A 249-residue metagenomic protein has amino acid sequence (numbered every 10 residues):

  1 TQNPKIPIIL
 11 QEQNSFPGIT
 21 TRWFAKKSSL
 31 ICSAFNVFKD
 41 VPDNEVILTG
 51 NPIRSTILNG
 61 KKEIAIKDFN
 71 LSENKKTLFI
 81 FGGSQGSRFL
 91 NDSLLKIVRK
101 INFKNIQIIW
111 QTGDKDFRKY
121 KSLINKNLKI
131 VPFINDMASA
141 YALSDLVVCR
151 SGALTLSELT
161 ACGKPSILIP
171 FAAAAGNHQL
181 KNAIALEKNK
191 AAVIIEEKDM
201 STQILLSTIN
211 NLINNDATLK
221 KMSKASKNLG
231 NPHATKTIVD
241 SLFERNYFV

Functional and structural regions predicted by a protein language model:
Q2-E63, L71: Active-site-proximal region of nucleotide-activated glycan assembly enzymes, centered on histidine/acidic-rich loops
P4, A142-S144, E158-I169: Conserved donor-binding/catalytic loop of nucleotide-activated donor transferases
S29-L30, E45, S139, L146 (+2 more regions): Well-ordered beta-strand positions
N36, G83, G113, G152 (+1 more regions): Short glycine-/small-residue-rich Rossmann-like dinucleotide-binding loops
K62-K67, L71-C149, L180-I184, K188 (+1 more regions): Donor-nucleotide binding loops and adjacent catalytic segments primarily of GT-B fold Leloir glycosyltransferases
C149, P165-G176: Short hydrophobic beta-strand element within catalytic cores of glycosyltransferases and related nucleotide-activated
T218-P232: A short, well-ordered alpha-helix in the C-terminal region of glycosyltransferases
N231-V249: C-terminal alpha-helical cap of glycosyltransferases
